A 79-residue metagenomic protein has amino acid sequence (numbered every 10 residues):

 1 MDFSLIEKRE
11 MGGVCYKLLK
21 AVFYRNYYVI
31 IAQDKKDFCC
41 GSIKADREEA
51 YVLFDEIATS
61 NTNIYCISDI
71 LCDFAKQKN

Functional and structural regions predicted by a protein language model:
M1-Y28: Short N-terminal "domain-start" leader segments that mark the transition from disordered tails or signal peptides into
D34-N79: Mixed-charge, Lys/Arg-enriched low-complexity segments
